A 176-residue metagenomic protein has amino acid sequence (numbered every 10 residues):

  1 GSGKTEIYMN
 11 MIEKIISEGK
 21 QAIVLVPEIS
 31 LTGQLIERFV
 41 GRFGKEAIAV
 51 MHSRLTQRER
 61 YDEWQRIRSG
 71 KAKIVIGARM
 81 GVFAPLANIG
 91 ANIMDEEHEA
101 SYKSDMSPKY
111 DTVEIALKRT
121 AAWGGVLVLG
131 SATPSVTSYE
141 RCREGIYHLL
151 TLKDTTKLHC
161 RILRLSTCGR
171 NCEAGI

Functional and structural regions predicted by a protein language model:
G1: Walker A (P-loop) phosphate-binding loop of P-loop NTPases
K4-E13, A116: Motif I (Walker A/P-loop) of helicase-class P-loop NTPases
M11-L35: Conserved SF1/SF2 helicase motif Ia
I15-A22, G44-A47, Y147-L149: Post-Walker A helix-loop "phosphate-sensing" segment adjacent to the P-loop in P-loop NTPases
R38-V75, F83-I89: Conserved motor-coupling elements within RecA-like helicase/translocase cores
A49-Q57, E99-K109, N171-G175: Flexible beta-alpha connector loops of hexameric P-loop NTPases
I67-L129: SF2 helicase catalytic motif II
E114, K118-I176: Conserved interdomain linker/interface between the two RecA-like ATPase lobes of SF2 helicase motors
